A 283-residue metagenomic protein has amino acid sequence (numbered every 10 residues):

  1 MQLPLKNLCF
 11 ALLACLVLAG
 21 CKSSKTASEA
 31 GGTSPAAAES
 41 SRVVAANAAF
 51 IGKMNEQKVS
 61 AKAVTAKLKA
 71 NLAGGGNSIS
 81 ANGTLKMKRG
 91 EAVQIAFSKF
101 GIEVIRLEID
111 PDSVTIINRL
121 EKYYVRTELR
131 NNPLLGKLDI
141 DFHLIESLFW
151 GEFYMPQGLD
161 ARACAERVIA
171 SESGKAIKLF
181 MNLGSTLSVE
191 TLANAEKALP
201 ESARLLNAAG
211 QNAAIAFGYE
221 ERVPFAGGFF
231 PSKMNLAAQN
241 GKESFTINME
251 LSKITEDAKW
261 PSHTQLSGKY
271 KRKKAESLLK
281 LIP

Functional and structural regions predicted by a protein language model:
M1-C9: Bacterial N-terminal signal peptides that target proteins for export
V17-G20: C-terminal motif of bacterial Sec signal peptides marking the signal peptidase cleavage site
K22-S78, A275-P283: N-terminal leader/targeting segments and the immediate start of mature chains
S23, A161-R272, E276: Gly/Pro-enriched, hydrophobic low-complexity segments that function as extracytoplasmic propeptides/linkers
E56-V64, G75-I79, K86-K88, L107-I109 (+2 more regions): Edge/loop elements at the starts and ends of beta-strands within beta-rich repeat scaffolds
G74-S78, F97-R106, T186, A209-N212 (+1 more regions): Solvent-exposed loop/turn segments connecting transmembrane beta-strands in outer-membrane beta-barrel proteins
A92-H143, S147: An acidic-aromatic
L129-R130, L135-I169, L279-K280: C-terminal low-complexity, charged extensions that often adopt amphipathic alpha-helices
